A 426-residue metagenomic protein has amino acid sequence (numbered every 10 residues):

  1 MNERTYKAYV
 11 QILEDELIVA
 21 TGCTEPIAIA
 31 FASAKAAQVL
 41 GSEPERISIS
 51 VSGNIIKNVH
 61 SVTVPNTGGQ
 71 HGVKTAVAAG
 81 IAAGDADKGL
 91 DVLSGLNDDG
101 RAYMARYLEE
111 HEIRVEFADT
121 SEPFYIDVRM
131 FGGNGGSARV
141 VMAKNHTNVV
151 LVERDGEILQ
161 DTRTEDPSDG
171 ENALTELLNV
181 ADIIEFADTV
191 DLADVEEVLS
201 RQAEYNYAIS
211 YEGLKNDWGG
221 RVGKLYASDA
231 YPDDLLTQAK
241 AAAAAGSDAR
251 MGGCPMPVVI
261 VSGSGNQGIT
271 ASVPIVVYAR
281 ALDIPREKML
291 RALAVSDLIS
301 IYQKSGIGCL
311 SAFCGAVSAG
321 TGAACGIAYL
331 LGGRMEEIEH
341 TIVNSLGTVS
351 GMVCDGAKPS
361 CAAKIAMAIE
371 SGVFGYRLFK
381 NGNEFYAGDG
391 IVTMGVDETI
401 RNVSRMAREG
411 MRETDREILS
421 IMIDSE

Functional and structural regions predicted by a protein language model:
M1-V10, E43-I55, D234-G253, P285-Q303 (+1 more regions): Acidic-glycine-rich active-site phosphate/pyrophosphate-binding loop
R4-V39, P44: N-terminal signal-anchor module of multipass membrane proteins
Y6, A20-T24, V51-N58, V62-P65 (+6 more regions): A structural signal for small-residue-enriched, beta-sheet-centric alpha/beta enzyme cores and oligomeric scaffold folds
Y9-I18, I55-T63, A249-I260, S300-C309 (+1 more regions): Glycine/charged-rich beta-loop-alpha catalytic/anionic-binding loops adjacent to active sites
V19-K35, M256-V273, C314-S318: Conserved phosphate/anionic-ligand binding catalytic regions in large, soluble enzymes, centered on
A30-M130: Early transmembrane hairpin of solute transport permeases
A37, P65, Y278-R291, I301-M367 (+1 more regions): Hydrophobic alpha-helical bundle architecture
E109-G253, L419-E426: Signature of multi-pass transmembrane helix bundles
